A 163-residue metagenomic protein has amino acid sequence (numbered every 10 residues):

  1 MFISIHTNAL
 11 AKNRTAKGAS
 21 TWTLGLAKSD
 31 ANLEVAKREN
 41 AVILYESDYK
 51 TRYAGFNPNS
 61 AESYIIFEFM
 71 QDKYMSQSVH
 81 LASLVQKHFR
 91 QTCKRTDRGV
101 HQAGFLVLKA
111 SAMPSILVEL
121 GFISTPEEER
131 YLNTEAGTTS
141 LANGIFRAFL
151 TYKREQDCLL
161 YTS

Functional and structural regions predicted by a protein language model:
M1-S163: Active-site-proximal helix/loop segments of hydrolytic enzymes
